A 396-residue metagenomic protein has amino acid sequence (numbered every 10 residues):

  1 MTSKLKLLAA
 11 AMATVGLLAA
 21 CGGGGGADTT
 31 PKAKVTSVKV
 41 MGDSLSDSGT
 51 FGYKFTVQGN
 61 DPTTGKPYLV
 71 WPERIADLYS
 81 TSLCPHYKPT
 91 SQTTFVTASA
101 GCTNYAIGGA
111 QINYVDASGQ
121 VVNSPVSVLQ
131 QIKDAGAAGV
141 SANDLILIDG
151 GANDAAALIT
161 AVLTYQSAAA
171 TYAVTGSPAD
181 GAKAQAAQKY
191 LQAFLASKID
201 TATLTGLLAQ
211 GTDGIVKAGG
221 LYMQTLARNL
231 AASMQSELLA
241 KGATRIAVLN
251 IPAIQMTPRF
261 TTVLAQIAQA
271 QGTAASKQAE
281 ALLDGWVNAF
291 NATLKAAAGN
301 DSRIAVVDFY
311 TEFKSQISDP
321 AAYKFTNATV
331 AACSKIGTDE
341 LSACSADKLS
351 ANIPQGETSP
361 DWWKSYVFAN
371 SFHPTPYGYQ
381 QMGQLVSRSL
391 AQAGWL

Functional and structural regions predicted by a protein language model:
M1-D28: Gram-negative bacterial Sec-dependent N-terminal signal peptides
C21-L396: Conserved active-site regions of diverse hydrolases
